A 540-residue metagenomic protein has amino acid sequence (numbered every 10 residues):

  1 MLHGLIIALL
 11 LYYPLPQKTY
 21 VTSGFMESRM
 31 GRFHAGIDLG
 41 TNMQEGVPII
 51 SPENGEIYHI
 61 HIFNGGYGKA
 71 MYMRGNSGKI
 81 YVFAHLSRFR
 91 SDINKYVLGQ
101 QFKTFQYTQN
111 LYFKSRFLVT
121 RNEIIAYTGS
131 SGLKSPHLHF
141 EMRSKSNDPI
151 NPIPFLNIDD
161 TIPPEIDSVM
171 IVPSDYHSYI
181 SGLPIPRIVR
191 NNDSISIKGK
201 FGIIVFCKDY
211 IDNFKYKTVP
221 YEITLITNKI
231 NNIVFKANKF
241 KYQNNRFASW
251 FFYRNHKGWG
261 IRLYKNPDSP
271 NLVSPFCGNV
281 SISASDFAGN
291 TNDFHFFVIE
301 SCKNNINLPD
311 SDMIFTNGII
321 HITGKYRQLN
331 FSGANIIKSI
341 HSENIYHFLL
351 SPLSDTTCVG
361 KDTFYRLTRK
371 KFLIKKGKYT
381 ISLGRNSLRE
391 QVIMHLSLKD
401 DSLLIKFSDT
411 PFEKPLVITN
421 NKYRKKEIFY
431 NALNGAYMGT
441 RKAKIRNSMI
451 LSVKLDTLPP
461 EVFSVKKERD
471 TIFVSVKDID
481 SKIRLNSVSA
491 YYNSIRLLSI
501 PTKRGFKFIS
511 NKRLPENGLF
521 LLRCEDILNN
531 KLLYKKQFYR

Functional and structural regions predicted by a protein language model:
I7-F89, Y107-S115, T120-R121, Y127-L138 (+3 more regions): Surface-exposed, glycine-biased beta-strand/turn segments
I80-K114, P184-S196, Y216-P275, R484-I509 (+1 more regions): Exoplasmic/lumenal beta-rich domain surfaces
P186-L225, I314-H321, P411-V417, K466-S475: Contiguous beta-strand segments within globular domains
C207, A284, C524-D526: Conserved structural position at the C-terminal beta-strand of extracellular beta-sandwich adhesion modules
V273-C277, F348-D355, I445, N511-N517: Surface-exposed, short loops/turns at beta-strand junctions within beta-sandwich domains
N292-V298, K361-K375, K531-Y539: Edge beta-strands of extracellular beta-sandwich domains
I345-K361, R441-E461: C-terminal beta-strand-rich structural cap/linker in extracellular carbohydrate-active enzymes
L388-N431: Proteolytic processing hotspots in large secreted/extracellular or virion-associated proteins and select intracellular
